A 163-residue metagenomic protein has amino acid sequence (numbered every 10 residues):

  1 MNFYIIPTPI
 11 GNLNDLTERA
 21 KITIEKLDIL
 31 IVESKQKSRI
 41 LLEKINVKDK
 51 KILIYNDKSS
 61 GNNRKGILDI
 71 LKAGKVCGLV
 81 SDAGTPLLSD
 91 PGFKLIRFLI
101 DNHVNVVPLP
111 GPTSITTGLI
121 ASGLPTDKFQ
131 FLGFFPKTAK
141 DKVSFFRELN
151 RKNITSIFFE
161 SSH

Functional and structural regions predicted by a protein language model:
M1-F3, G74-G78, T155: Loop/turn-to-beta-strand initiation segments
M1-N56: Glycine-rich, flexible N-terminal cofactor/catalytic loop recognition
I10-G11, D82-P86, S162-H163: Short glycine-rich anion-binding loops that position phosphate/pyrophosphate groups of nucleotides and phosphorylated
I24-L30, V104-V106, T155-S156: Short active-site oxyanion
E43, N56-K72: Short, structured surface patches at the beginning of a domain
I54-N62, F134-A139: Conserved helicase motor
K72-L132: Short glycine-cluster motifs
T113-H163: Beta-strand/loop-alpha-helix module characteristic of Rossmann-like adenine-cofactor folds
